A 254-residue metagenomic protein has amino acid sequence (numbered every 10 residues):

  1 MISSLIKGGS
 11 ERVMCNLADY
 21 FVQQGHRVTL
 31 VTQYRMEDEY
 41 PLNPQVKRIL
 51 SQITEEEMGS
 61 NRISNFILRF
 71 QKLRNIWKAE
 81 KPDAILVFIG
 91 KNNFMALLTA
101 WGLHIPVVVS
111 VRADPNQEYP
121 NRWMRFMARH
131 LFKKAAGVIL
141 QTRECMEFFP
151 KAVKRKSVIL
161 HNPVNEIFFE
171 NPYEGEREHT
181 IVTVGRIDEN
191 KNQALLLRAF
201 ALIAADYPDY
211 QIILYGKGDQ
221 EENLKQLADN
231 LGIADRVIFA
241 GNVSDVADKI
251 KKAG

Functional and structural regions predicted by a protein language model:
M1-G8, R12-N16, Y20-I63, F148-P150 (+1 more regions): N-terminal strand-loop element at the rim of the active site of nucleotide-sugar-dependent glycosyltransferases
E11-N16, H179, R186-P208, I212-L214 (+1 more regions): A conserved mid-protein helix/loop that constitutes part of the nucleotide-sugar donor-binding site
S60-N61, W77, V107-A136, A152: A conserved, positively charged/aromatic
L73, W77, F132, N242-V243 (+1 more regions): Short alpha-helical donor nucleotide-sugar binding micro-motif in glycosyltransferases
D83, R236, K251-G254: Acidic donor-binding loop of glycosyltransferase active sites
V87-N93, V111: Short His-centered aromatic/hydrophobic patch
E144, P163: Carbohydrate-associated surface elements
Q220-N223, A234-S244, K249: Active-site donor-binding acidic/aromatic loop of nucleotide-activated sugar and phosphosugar transferases involved
